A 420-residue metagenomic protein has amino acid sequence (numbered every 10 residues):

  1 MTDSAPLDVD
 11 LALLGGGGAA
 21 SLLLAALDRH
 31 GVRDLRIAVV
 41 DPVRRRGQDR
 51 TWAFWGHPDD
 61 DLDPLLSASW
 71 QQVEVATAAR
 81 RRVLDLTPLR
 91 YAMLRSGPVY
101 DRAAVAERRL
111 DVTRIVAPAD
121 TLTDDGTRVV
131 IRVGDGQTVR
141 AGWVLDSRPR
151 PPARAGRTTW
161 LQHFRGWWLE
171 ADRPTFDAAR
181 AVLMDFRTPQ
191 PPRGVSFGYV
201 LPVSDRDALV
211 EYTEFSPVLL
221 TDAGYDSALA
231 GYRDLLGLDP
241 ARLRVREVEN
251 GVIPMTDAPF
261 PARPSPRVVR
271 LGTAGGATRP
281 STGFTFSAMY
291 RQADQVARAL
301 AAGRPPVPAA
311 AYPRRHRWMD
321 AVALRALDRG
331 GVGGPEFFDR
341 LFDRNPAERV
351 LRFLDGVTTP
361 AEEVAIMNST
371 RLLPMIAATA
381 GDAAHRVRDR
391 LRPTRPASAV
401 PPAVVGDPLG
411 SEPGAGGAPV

Functional and structural regions predicted by a protein language model:
T2-A38: N-terminal Rossmann-like FAD-binding beta1-loop-alpha1 element of flavoenzymes
A12-L14, V40, T138-R150, V268-V269 (+1 more regions): Short hydrophobic core segments
A26, R109-L243, T256-F260: Predominantly flavin-linked oxidoreductase catalytic cores and closely associated redox partners
A26-R80, G97-P98, R165: N-terminal FAD cofactor-binding segment of flavoenzymes
V83-V105, S147, S216-S227: Short beta-strand to alpha-helix junction loop
P189-V195, G251-R270, A326-V332, D339-D343: FAD-binding beta-loop-beta segment adjacent to the flavin cofactor pocket
V200, R206, R263-S281: Short FAD-binding loop at a beta-strand-to-alpha-helix junction that anchors the flavin cofactor in diverse
D294-V420: C-terminal helical "tail/cap" subdomain of flavin- and related membrane-associated enzymes
